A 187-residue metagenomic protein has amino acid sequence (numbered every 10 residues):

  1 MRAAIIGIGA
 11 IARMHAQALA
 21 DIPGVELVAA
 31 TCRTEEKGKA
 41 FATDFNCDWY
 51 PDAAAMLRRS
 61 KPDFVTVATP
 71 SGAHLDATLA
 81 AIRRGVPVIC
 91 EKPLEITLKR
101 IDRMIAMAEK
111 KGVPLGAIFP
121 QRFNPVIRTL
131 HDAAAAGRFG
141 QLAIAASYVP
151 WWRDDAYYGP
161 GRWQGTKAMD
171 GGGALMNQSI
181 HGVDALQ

Functional and structural regions predicted by a protein language model:
M1-F45: N-terminal Rossmann-like dinucleotide-binding module
I8, A68-P70, V149: Glycine-rich, N-terminal phosphate-binding loop of Rossmann-like dinucleotide-binding domains
G24, K61, R138-Q141: Glycine-centered tight turns that cap/initiate beta-strands
A29, D63-F64, I144: Short, Asp-centered acidic motifs that coordinate Mg2+ and/or phosphate in catalytic or ligand-binding sites
C47-M107: Beta-loop-alpha module in the N-terminal Rossmann-like domain of NAD(P)-dependent dehydrogenases, especially those
R103-P120, G140-S147: Rossmann-fold dehydrogenase core element
Q121-Q187: Predominantly a Rossmann-like dinucleotide-binding segment in NAD(P)-dependent oxidoreductases
